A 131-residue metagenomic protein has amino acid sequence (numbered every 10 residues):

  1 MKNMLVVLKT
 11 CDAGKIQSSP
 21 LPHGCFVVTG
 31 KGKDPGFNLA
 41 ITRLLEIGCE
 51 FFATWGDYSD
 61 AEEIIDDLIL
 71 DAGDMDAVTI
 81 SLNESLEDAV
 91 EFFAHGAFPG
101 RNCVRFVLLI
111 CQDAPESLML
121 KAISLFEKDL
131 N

Functional and structural regions predicted by a protein language model:
M1-N131: ATP-dependent carboxylate-amine ligase
